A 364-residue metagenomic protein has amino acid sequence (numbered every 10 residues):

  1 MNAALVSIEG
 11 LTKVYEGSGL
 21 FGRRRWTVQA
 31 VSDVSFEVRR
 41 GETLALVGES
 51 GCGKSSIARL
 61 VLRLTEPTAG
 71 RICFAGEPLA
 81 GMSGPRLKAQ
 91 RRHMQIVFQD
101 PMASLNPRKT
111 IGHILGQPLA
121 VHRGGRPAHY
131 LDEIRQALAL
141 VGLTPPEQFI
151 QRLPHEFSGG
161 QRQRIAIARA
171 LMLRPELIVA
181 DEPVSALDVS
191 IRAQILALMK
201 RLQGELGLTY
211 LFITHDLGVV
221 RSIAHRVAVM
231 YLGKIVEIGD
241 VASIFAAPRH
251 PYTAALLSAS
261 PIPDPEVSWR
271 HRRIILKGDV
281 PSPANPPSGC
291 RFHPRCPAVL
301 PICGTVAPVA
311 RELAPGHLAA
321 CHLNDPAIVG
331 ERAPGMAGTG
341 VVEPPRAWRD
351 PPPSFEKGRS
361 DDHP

Functional and structural regions predicted by a protein language model:
N2-A4, G17-G22, T27, E147 (+1 more regions): Short catalytic/signature loops enriched in Gly
L62: Helix-to-loop junction immediately C-terminal to a conserved catalytic motif
G70-P78: Conserved ABC transporter NBD signature motif
R152-F157, Q161: Conserved ABC ATPase signature
M172-E176: A short, proline-enriched helix->beta-strand linker immediately N-terminal to the Walker B motif in ABC-type P-loop
L187, I191-W269: P-loop NTP-binding/switch modules centered on Walker-like glycine-rich loops
